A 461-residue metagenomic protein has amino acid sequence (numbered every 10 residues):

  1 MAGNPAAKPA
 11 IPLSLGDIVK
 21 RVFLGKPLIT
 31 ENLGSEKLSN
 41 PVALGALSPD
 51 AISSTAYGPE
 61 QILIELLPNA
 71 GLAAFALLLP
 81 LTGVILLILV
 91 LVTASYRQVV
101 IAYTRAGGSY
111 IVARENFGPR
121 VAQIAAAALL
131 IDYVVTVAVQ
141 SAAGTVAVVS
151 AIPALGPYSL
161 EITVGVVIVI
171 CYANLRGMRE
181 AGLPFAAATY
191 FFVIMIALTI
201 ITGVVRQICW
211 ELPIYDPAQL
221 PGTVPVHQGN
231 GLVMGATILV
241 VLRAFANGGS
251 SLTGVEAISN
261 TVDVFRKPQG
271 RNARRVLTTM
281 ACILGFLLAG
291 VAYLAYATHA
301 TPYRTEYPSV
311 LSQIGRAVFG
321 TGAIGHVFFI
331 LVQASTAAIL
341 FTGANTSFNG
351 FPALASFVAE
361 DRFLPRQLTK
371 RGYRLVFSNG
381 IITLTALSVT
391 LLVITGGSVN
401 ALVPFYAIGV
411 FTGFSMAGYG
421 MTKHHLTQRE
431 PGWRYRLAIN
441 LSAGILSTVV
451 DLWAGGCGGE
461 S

Functional and structural regions predicted by a protein language model:
A2-E65, N69, A94, R105 (+2 more regions): Membrane-interface "cap" regions at the ends of multi-pass membrane proteins
N32, A43, S48, S95-V134 (+3 more regions): Transmembrane-helix boundary/entry motifs in multi-pass membrane transporters
L44, Q219, Q367-N379, F414-G459: C-terminal membrane-solvent junction of multi-pass transporters and transport-like membrane proteins
L63-R114, P119-A128, V139-V166, F191 (+1 more regions): Extracellular loop-to-transmembrane helix junctions
P119-A122, P157-V164, V264-L287, S356-V393 (+1 more regions): Loop-to-transmembrane helix boundary motifs in multi-pass membrane proteins
V193-T202, G350-S356, E360-D361, V403-P431 (+2 more regions): Hydrophobic alpha-helical segments of multi-pass membrane transport proteins
V193-V224, A292-A300, A417-E430: Hydrophobic alpha-helical segments and their helix-loop junctions in multi-pass secondary transporters
G203-Y215, R274-I314: Extracellular/periplasmic helix-exit of transmembrane alpha-helices
